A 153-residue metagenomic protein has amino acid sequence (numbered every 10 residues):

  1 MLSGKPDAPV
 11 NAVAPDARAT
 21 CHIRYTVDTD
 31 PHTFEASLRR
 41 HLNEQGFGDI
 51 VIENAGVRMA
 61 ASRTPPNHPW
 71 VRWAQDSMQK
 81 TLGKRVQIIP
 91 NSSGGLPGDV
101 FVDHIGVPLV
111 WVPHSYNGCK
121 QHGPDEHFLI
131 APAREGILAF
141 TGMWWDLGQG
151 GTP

Functional and structural regions predicted by a protein language model:
M1-T141, G148-P153: Metal-dependent amide/peptide-bond hydrolase catalytic core, centered on the "pita-bread" metallohydrolase fold
